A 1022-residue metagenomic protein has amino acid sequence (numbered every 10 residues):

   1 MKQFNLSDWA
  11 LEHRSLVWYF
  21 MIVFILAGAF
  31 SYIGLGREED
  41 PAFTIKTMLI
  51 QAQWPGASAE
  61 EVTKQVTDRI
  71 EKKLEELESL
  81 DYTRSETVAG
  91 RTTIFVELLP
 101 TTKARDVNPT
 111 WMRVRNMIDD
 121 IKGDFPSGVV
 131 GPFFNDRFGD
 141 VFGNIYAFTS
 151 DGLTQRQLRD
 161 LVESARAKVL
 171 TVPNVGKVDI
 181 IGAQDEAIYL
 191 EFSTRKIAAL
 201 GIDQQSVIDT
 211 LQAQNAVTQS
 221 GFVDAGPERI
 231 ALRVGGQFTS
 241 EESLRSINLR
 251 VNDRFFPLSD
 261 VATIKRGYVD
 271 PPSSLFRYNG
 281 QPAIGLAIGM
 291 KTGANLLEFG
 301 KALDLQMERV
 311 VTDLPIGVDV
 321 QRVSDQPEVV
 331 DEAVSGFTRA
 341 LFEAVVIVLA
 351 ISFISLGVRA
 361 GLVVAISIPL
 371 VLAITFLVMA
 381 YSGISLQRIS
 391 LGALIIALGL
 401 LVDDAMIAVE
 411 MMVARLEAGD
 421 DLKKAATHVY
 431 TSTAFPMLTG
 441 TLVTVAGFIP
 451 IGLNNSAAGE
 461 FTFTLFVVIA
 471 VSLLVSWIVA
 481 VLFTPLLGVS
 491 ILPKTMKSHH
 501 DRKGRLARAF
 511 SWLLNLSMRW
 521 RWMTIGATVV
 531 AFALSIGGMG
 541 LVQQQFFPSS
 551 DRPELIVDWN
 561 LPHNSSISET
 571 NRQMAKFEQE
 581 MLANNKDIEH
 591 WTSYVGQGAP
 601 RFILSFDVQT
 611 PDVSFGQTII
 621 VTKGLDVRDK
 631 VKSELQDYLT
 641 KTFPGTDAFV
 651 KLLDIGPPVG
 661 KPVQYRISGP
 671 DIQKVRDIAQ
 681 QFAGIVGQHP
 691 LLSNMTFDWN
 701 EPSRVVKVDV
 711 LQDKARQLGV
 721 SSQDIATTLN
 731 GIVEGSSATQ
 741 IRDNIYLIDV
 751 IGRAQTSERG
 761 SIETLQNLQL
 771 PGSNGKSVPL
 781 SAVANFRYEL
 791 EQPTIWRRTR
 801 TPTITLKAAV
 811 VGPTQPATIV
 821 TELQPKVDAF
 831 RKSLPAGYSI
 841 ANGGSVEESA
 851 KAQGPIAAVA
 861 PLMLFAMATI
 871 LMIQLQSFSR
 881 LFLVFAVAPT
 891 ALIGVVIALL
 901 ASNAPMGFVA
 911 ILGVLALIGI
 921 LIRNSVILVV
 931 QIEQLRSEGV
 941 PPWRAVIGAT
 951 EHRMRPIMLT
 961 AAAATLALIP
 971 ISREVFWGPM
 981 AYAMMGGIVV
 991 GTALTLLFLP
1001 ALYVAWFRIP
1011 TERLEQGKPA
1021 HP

Functional and structural regions predicted by a protein language model:
M1-R37, T431-T433, H499-F547, I588-E589 (+2 more regions): Signature of alpha-helical transmembrane segments and their immediate interfacial
F4-L6, E61-D136, R195-A216, Q237 (+3 more regions): Solvent-exposed, membrane-proximal periplasmic/extracellular interface segments of envelope transport and secretion
W9, Q51, K168-V346, F353 (+5 more regions): Extracytoplasmic/periplasmic membrane-proximal domains and adjacent transmembrane bundles of envelope biogenesis
S15, V23-A57, R105, D119-G128 (+7 more regions): Transmembrane helices with small-residue packing motifs
Y19, S58-Q65, T102-R113, F142-A147 (+21 more regions): Solvent-exposed, non-transmembrane alpha-helical starts
A27-G34, V346-V413, V471, A866-R953 (+4 more regions): Hydrophobic transmembrane alpha-helices and their membrane-interface caps in long multi-pass transport proteins
V323, V330, V334, V409 (+5 more regions): Helix-loop junctions and hydrophobic alpha-helical segments within the transmembrane domains of large membrane
L398-M412, T433-L453, E460-H500, T618 (+4 more regions): Transmembrane alpha-helices and their membrane-interface boundaries in multi-pass membrane transporters and channels
